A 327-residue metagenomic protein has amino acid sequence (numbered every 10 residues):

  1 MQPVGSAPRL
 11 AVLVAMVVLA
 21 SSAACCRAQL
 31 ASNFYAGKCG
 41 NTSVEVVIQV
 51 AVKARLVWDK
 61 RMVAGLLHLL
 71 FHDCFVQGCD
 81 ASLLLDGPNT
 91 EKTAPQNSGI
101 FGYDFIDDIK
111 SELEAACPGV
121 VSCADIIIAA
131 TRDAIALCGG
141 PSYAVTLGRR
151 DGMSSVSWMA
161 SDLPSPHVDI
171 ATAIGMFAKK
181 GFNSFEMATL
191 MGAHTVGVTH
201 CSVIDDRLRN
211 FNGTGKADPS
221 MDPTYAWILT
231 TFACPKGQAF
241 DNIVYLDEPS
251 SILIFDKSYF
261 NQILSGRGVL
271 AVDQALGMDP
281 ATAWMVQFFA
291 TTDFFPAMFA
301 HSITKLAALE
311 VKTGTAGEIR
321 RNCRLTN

Functional and structural regions predicted by a protein language model:
Q2-N327: Catalytic cores of secreted/periplasmic or lumenal enzymes
